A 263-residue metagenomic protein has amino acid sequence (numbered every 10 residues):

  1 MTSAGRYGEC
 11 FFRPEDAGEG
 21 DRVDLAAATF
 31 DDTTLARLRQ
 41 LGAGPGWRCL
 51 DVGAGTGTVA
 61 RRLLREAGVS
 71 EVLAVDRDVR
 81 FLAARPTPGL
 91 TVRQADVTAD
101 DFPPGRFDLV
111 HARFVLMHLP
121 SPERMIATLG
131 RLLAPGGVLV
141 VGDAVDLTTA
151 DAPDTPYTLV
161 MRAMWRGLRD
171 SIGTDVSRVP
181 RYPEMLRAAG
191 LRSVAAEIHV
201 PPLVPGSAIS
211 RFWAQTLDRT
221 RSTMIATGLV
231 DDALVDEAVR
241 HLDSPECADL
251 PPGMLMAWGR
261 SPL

Functional and structural regions predicted by a protein language model:
G5-D31: Class I SAM-dependent methyltransferase Rossmann-like catalytic core, especially the SAM/SAH-binding loop
A28-P45: Conserved alpha-helix/loop element of class I SAM-dependent methyltransferases that forms part of the SAM/SAH-binding
L50, T56-D100: Class I SAM-dependent methyltransferase SAM/SAH-binding core
A99-L109: A short acidic, Gly/Pro-enriched loop at the edge of an enzyme's catalytic core that lines a small-molecule cofactor
D108-E123: A short SAM/SAH-binding and catalytic strip from SAM-dependent methyltransferases
E123-V138: A short glycine-rich, Lys/Arg-flanked "PGG" loop and its adjoining helix->strand segment in the class I
V140-S207: Conserved catalytic/acceptor-binding region of the Class I
S193-L263: Conserved Class I S-adenosyl-L-methionine
